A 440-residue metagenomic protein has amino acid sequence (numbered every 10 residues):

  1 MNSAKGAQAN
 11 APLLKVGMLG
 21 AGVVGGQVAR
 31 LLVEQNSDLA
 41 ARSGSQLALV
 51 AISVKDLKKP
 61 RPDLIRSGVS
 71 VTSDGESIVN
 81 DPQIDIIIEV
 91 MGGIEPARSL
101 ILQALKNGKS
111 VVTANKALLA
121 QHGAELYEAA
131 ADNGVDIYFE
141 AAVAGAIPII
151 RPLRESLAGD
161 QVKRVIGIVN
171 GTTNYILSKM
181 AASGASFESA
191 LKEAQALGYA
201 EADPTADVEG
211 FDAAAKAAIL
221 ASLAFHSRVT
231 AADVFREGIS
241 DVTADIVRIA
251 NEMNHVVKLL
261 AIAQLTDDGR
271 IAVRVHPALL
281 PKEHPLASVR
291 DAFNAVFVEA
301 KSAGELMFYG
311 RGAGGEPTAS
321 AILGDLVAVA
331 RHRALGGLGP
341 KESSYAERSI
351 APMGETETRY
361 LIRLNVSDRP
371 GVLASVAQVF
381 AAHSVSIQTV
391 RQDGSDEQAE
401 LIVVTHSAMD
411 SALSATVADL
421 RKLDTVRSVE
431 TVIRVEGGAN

Functional and structural regions predicted by a protein language model:
M1-N107: N-terminal glycine-/serine-/threonine-rich beta1-alpha1-beta2 phosphate-ribose binding loop of Rossmann-like
I94-N107, K116-R154: Rossmann-fold NAD(P)-binding glycine/threonine-rich loop
V111-V112, I387: A short hydrophobic/small-residue beta-strand
A131-D212, I219: Rossmann-like NAD(P)H-binding beta-loop-alpha module
S189-S288, F293-A295: Substrate-binding/catalytic subdomain of NAD(P)-dependent oxidoreductase enzymes
I239, G304-L306, G310-E316: Glycine-rich phosphate/pyrophosphate-binding beta-alpha loops
H276-K301, G315-E316, A381, S386-D396: Low-complexity, glycine/alanine/valine/leucine- and proline-rich hydrophobic stretches
A321, L326-N440: A conserved regulatory-domain signal marking ACT and ACT-like small-molecule sensing domains and adjacent regulatory
